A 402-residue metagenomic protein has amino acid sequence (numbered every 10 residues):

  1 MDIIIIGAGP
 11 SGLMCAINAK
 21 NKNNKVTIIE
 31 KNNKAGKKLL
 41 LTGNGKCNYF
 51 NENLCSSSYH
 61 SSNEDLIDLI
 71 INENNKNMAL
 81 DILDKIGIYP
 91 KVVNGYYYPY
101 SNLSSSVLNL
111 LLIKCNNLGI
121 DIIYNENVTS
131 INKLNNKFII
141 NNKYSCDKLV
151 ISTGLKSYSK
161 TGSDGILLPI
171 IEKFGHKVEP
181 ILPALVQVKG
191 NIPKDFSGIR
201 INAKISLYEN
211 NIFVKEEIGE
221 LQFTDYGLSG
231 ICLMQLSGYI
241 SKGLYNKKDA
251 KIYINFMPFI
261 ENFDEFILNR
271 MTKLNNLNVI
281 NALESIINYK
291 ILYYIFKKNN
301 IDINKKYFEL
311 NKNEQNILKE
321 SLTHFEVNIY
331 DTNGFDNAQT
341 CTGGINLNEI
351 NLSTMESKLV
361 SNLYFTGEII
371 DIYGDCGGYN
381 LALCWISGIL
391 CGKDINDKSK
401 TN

Functional and structural regions predicted by a protein language model:
M1-S11: Beta1/beta-strand and adjacent pyrophosphate-binding region of the FAD-binding site in flavoprotein oxidoreductases
I4, K20-N44: Glycine-rich FAD pyrophosphate-binding loop
I4-I6, I29, V128, Y144-K160 (+3 more regions): Short hydrophobic core segments
K34-A35, L40-L41, Y49, N53-S56 (+3 more regions): An anion/pyrophosphate-binding glycine-rich loop and adjacent beta-alpha core in soluble alpha-beta enzymes
N44-V93: Glycine-rich active-site loop/strand segments that organize a redox cofactor
I67-N75, N94-I113, Y158-S163, G190-P193 (+1 more regions): Short beta-strand to alpha-helix junction loop
Y124, Y293-Y373: A glycine-rich dinucleotide-binding beta-alpha-beta segment and adjacent secondary-structure elements that constitute
Y124-N136: A conserved short coil-to-beta-strand element within the FAD-binding core of flavoproteins
